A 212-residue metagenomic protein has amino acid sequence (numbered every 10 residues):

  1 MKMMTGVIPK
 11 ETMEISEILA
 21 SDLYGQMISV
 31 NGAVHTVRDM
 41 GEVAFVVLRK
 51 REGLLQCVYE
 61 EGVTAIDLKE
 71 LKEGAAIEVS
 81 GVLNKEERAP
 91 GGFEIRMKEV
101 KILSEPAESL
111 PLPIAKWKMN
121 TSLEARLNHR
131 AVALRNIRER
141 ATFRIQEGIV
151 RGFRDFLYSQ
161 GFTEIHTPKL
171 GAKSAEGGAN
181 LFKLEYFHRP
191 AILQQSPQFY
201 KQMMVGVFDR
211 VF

Functional and structural regions predicted by a protein language model:
M1-F212: Class II aminoacyl-tRNA synthetase catalytic cores and aaRS-like
